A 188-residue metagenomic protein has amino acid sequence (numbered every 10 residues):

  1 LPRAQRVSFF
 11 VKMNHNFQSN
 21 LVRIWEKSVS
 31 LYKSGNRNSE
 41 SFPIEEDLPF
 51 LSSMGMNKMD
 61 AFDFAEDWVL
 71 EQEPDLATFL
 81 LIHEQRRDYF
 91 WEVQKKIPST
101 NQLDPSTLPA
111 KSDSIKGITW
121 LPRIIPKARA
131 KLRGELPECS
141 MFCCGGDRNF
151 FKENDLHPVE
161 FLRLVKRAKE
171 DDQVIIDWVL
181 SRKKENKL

Functional and structural regions predicted by a protein language model:
L1-K12: N-terminal amphipathic/basic-hydrophobic helices that include classical n-h-c signal peptides and signal-anchor
S8-F9, D63, F150: Intrinsic disorder/low-structure terminal segments
M13-P137, L188: Polar/charged low-complexity regulatory segments
V69-L81, K166-K187: Short amphipathic alpha-helical segments at helix boundaries and their inter-helical linkers
L136-V179: Amphipathic alpha-helical packing elements
D155, K187-L188: Short, highly charged low-complexity linear segments
